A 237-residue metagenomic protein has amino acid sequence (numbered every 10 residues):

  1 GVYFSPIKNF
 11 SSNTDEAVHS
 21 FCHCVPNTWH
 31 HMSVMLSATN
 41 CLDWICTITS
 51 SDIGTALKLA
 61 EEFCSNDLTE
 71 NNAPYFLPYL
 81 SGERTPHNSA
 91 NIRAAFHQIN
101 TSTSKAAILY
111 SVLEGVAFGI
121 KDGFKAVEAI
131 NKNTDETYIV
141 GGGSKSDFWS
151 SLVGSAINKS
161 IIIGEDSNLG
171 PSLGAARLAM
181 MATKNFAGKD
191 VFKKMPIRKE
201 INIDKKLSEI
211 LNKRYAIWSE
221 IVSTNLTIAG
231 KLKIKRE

Functional and structural regions predicted by a protein language model:
G1-V140, K145-E237: Active-site core segments that coordinate phosphate-bearing ligands/cofactors across diverse enzyme families
